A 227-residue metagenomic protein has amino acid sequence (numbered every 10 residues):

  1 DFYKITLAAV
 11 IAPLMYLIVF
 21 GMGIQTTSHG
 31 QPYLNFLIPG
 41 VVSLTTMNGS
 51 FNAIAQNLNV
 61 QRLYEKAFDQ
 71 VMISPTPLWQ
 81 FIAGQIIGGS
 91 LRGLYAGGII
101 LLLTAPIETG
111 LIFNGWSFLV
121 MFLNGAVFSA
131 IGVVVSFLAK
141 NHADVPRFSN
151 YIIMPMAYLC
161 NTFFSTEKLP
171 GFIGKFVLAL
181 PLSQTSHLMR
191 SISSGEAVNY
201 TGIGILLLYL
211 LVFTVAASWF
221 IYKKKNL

Functional and structural regions predicted by a protein language model:
D1-R62, T109, F113, R147 (+2 more regions): Transmembrane helix-boundary elements of multi-pass transport/secretion proteins, especially ABC-type permease modules
F2, T6, V10, I38 (+11 more regions): Hydrophobic alpha-helical segments typical of transmembrane helices and their membrane-interface/capping positions
L7-V10, F118-F122, I173-F176, L208: Hydrophobic alpha-helical transmembrane segments of multi-pass membrane proteins
M15-F20, L34-L103, Y151, A157: Hydrophobic alpha-helical transmembrane segments of multi-pass membrane transport proteins
G23-I24, L58, F68-V71, L103 (+7 more regions): Hydrophobic alpha-helical interface/terminus motif in multipass membrane transporters
I24, S136-A179, S183: Transmembrane helix segments
L78, I82-S149, A197-S218: Alpha-helical transmembrane segments and their short interhelical loops
V177-G195: Short, membrane-exposed interhelical loops at transmembrane-helix boundaries
